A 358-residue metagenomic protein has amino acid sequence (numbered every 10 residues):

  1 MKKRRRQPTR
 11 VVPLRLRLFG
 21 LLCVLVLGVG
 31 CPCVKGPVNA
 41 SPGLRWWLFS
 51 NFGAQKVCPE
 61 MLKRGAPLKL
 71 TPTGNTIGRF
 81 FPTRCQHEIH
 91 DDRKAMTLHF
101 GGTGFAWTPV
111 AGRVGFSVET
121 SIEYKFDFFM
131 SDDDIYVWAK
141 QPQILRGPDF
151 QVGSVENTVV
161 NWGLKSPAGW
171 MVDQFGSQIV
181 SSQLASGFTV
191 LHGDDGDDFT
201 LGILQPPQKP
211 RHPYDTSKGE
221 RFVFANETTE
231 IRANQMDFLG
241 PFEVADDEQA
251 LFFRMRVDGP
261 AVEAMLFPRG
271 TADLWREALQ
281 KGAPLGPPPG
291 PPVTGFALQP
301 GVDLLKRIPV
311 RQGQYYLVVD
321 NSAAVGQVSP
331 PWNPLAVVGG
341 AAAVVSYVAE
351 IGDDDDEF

Functional and structural regions predicted by a protein language model:
M1-L14: N-terminal secretory signal peptides that target proteins for export/translocation
V29-G30: C-terminal motif of bacterial Sec signal peptides marking the signal peptidase cleavage site
C33-D215: Extracellular/lumenal and peripheral-membrane lipid-interaction modules
T216-F222, Q312-F358: C-terminal edge strands of extracellular/lumenal beta-sandwich accessory domains
F224-R254, F267: Non-catalytic, beta-strand-enriched accessory regions in extracellular/secretory proteins and membrane protein
T229-N234, G259-V302: Surface-exposed beta-strand/loop patches in noncatalytic accessory domains and peripheral targeting/linker segments
L239, M265-K281, D320-S322, S346-G352: Predominantly extracellular/luminal cell-surface or secreted proteins
V244-F252, G259-A261, R311-Y315: Extended extracellular/luminal ectodomain segments enriched in beta-structured repeat modules
